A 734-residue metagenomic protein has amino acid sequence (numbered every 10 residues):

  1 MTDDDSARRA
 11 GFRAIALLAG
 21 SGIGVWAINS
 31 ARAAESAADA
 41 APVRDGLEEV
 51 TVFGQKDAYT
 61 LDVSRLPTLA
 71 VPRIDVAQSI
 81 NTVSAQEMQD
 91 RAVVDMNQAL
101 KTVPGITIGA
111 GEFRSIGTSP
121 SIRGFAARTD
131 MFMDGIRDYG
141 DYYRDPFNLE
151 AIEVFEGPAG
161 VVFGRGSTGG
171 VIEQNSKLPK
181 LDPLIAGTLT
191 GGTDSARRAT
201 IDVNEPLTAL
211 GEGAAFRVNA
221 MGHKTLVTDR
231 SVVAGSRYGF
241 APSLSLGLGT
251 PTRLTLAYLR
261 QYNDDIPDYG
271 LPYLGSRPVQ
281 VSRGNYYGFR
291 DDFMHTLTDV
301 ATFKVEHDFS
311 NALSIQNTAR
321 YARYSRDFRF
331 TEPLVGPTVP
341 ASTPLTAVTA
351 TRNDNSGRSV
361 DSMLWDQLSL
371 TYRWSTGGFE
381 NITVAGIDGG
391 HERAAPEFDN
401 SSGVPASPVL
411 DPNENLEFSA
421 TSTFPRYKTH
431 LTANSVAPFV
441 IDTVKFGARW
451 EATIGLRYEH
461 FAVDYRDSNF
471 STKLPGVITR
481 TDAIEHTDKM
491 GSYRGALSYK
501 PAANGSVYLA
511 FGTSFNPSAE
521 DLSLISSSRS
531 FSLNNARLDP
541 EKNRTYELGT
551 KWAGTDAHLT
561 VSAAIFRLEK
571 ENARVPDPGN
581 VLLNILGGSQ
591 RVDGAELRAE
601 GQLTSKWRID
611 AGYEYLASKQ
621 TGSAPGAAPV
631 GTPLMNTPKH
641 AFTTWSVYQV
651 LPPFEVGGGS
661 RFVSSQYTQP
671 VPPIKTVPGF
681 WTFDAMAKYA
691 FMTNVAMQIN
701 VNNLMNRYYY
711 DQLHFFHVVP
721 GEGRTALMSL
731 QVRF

Functional and structural regions predicted by a protein language model:
D45-D182, L548: Acidic, small-polar-rich N-terminal luminal/periplasmic segments of exported/outer-membrane proteins
F147-E150, V161-P242, L248-T252, D299 (+1 more regions): Outer-membrane beta-barrel translocator/receptor signature
H223-V227, F240-D308, Y321-D361, V404-S435 (+1 more regions): Acidic/polar loop-and-plug regions of large Gram-negative outer-membrane beta-barrel proteins
S245-G249, D361, E380-V384, D388-E392 (+4 more regions): Structural signature of Gram-negative outer-membrane beta-barrels, strongest in the C-terminal barrel of TonB-dependent
A301-R323, R352-S468, S562: Face-selective signature of the C-terminal outer-membrane beta-barrel domain
E306-E332, V507-Y508, R537-Q602, I609-G622 (+1 more regions): Membrane-embedded beta-barrel scaffold of Gram-negative outer-membrane proteins
H558, S562-E569, I585-V671, M705 (+2 more regions): Gram-negative outer-membrane beta-barrel transporters
P653, F662-Q669, K688-F734: C-terminal beta-signal and adjacent terminal beta-strands/loops of Gram-negative outer-membrane beta-barrel proteins
